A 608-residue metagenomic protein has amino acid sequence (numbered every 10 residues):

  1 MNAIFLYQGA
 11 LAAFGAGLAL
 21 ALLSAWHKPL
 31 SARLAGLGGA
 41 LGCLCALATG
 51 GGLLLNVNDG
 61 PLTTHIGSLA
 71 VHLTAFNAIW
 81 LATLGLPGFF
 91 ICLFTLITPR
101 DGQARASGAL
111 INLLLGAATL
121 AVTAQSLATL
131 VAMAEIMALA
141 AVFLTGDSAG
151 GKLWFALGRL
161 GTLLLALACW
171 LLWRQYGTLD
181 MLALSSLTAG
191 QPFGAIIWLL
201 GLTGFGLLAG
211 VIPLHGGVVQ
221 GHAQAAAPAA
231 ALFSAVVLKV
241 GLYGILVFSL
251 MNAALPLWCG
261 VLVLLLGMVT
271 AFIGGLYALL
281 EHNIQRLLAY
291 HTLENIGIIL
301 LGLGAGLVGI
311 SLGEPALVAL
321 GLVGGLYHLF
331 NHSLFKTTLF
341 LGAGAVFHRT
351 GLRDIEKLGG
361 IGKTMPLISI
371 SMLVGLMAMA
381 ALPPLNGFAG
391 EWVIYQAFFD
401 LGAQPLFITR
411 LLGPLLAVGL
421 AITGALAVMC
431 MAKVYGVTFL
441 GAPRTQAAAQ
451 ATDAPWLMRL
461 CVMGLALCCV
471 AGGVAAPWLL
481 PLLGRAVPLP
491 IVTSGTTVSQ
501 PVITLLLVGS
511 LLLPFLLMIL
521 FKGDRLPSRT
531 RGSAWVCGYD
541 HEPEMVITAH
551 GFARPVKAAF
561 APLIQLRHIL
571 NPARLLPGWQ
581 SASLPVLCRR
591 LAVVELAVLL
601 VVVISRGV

Functional and structural regions predicted by a protein language model:
M1-G9, A16-A109, G177-A189, R485 (+4 more regions): Transmembrane helix-loop-helix hairpins at membrane boundaries of multipass inner-membrane proteins
L18-L22, C92-L93, G275, V434 (+2 more regions): Alpha-helical transmembrane segments
P29-G42, K152-R159, Q285, A289 (+3 more regions): Alpha-helical transmembrane segments and their helix-start/interface "positive-inside/aromatic belt" motifs in integral
L37-G51, L160-C169, M372-P384, C461-W478 (+2 more regions): Hydrophobic alpha-helical membrane-insertion segments
N58-I66, L182-S186, V393-I408, W478-V498: Membrane-interfacial helical/loop segments at transmembrane boundaries in membrane proteins
F90-R100, R105-L130, L139-Q450: Hydrophobic transmembrane alpha-helices and their helix-loop junctions in integral membrane proteins
A454-L513: Hard-cation-handling environments
L479-L505, F521-V608: Aromatic-capped, Gly/Pro-kinked transmembrane alpha-helices
